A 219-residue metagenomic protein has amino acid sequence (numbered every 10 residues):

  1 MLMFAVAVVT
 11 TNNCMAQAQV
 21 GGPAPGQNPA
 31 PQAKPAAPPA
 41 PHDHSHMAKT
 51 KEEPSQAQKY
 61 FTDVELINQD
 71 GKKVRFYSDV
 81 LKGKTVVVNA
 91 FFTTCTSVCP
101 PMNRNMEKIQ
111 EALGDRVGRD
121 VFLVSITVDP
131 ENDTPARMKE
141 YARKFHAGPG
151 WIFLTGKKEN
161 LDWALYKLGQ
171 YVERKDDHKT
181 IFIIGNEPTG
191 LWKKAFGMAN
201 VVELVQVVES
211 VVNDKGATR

Functional and structural regions predicted by a protein language model:
M1-T10: Bacterial N-terminal signal peptides
A16-A18: Boundary at the C-terminal end of the N-terminal hydrophobic targeting segment
G21-G22, P29, A33-S78, P101-K108: N-terminal "domain-start" segment that seeds a small globular fold
F76-P100, M106: Short active-site neighborhood of thiol/selenol oxidoreductases, capturing the structured segment around
G83-T85, P101-S125, R143: Conserved helix-turn-beta segment immediately C-terminal to the redox Cys motif in thioredoxin-like folds
R119-D133, P149-L161: Thiol-based oxidoreductase modules, predominantly thioredoxin-like and allied folds used for disulfide exchange
K139-K179: Short, internal strand/loop/helix patches that form the active-site neighborhood or redox-interaction surface
D176-R219: Thiol-/selenol-based redox modules, centered on thioredoxin-like and closely related oxidoreductase domains
